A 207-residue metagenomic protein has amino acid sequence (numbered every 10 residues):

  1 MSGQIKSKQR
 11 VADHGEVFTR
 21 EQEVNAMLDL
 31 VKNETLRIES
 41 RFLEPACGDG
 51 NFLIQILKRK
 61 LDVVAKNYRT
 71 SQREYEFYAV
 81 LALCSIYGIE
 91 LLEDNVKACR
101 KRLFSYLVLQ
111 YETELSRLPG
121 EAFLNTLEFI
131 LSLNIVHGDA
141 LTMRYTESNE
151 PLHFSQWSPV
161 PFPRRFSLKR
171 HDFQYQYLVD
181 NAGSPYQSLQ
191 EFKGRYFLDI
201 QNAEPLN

Functional and structural regions predicted by a protein language model:
S2-N207: SAM-dependent methyltransferase catalytic region
